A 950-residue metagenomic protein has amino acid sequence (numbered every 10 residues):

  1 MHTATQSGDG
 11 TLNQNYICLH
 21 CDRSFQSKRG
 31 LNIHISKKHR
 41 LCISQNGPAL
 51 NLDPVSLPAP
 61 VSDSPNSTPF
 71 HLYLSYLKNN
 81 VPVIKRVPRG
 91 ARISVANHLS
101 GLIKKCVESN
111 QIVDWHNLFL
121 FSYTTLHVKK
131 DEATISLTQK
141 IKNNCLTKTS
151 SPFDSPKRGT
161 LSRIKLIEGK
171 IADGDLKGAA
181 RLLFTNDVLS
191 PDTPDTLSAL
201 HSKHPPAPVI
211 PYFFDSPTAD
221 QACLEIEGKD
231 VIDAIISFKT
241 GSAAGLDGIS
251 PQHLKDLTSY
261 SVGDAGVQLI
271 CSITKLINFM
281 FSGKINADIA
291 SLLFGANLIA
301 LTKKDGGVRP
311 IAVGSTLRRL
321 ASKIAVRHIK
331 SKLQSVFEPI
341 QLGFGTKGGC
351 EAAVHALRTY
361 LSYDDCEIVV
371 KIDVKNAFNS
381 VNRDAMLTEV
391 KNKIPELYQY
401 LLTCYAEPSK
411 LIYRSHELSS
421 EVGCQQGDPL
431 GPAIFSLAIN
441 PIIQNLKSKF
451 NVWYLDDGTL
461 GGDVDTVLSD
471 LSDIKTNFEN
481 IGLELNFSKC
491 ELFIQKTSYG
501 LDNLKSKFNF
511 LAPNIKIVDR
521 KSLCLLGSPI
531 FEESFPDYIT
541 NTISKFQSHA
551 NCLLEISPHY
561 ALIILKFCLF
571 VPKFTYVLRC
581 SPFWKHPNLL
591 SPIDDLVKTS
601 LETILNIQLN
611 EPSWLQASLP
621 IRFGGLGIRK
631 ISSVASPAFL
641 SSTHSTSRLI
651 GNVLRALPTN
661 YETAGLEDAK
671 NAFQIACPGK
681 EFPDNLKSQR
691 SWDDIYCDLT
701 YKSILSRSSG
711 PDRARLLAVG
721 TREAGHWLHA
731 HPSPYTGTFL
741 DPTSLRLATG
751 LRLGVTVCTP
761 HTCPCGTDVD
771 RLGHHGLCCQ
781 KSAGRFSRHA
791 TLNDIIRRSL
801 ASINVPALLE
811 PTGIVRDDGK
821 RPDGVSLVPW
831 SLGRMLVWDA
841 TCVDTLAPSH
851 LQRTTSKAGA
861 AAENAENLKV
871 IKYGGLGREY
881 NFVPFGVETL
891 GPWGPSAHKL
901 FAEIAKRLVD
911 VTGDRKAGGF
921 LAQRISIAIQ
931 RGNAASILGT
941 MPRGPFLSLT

Functional and structural regions predicted by a protein language model:
M1-Y16, H20, Q26-D53: C-terminal recognition-helix end and immediately following basic linker of small zinc-binding "finger" domains
S56-A290, F294-N297, G306, C366-I368: Surface-exposed loop/turn segments and immediately adjacent short secondary-structure elements within folded domains
D63, P69-F70, L74, K78-V81 (+5 more regions): Extended C-terminal regions of large enzymes
Q221-A433, L437, A638, T767-D770 (+1 more regions): Conserved pre-catalytic core of RNA-dependent polymerases
G245, N297-L298, R309, Q341 (+10 more regions): Catalytic palm active-site di-aspartate
I439, F508-K585, S642-S647, V653-L654 (+1 more regions): Basic, alpha-helical interaction scaffolds
D465-S472, T476, L485-K521: Short, conserved micro-motifs composed of acidic
P678-T767, A783-G784, R798, S802 (+3 more regions): Non-catalytic C-terminal interaction segments of nucleic acid-processing enzymes
